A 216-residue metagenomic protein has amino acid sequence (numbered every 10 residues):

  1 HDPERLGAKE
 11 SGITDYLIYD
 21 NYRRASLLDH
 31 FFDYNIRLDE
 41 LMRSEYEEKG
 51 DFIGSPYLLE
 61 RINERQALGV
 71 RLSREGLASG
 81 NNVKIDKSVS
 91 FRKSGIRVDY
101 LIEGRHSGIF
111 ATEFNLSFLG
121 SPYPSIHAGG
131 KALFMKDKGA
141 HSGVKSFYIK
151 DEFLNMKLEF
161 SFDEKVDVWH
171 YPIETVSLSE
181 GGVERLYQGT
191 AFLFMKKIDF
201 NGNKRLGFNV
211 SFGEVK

Functional and structural regions predicted by a protein language model:
H1-R23: Solvent-exposed N-terminal domain segments of exported/luminal and surface proteins
P3, P56, P122-P124, P172: Proline-rich intrinsically disordered, low-complexity coils
Y22-F32, D39-M42, K87, F110-L116: Long, contiguous hydrophobic alpha-helical segments, chiefly transmembrane helices and signal peptides
F31, N35, E40-R105, K145-K216: Beta-strand-rich recognition/accessory modules
E103-D167: Polysaccharide-binding surfaces and accessory modules of carbohydrate-active proteins
